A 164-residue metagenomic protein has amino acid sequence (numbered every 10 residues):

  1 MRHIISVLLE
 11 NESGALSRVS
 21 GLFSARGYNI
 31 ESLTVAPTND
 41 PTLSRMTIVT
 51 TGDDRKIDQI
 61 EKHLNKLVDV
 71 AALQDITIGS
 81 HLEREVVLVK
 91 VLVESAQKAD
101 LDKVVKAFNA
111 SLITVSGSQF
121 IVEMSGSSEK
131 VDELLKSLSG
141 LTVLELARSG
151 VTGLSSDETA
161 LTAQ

Functional and structural regions predicted by a protein language model:
M1-R45, V49-Q164: Long, contiguous binding/interaction regions
